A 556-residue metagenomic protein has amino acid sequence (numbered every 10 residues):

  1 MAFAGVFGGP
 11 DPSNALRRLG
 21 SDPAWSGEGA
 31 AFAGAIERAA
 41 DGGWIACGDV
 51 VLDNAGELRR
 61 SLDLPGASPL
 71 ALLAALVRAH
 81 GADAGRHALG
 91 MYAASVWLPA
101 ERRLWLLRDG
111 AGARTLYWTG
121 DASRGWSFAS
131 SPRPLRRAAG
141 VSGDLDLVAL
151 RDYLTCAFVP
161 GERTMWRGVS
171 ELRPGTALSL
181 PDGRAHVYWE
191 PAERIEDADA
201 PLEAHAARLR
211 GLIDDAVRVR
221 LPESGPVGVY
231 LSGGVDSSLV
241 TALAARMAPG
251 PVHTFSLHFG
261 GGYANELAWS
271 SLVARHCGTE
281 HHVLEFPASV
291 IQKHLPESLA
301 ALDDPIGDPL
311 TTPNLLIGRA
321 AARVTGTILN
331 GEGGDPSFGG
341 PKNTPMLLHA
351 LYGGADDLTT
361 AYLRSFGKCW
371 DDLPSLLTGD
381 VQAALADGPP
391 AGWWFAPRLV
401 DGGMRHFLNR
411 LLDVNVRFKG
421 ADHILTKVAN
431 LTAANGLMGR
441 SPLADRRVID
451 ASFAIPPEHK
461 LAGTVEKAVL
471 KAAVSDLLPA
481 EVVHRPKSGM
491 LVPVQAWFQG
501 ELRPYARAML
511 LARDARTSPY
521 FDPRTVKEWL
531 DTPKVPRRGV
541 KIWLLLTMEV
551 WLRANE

Functional and structural regions predicted by a protein language model:
M1-P296, A301-L302, N314, S475-D476 (+6 more regions): Cysteine-centered catalytic environments shared across enzyme families
F3, R137, G168-V169, R173 (+4 more regions): Adenosyl-5′-phosphate
E223-S224, A321-V324: Glycine-rich phosphate-binding loop signature in dinucleotide/nucleotide-binding domains
P296-A300, A322, N343-M346, W497-Q499: Short low-complexity, flexible loop/linker segments enriched in glycine and/or proline with clustered acidic
P305-D308: Acceptor-substrate binding/catalytic loop of class I
L310-L316: Adenylate-forming
T325-P341: Short acidic/histidine-rich active-site segments
F338-L363: A mobile, often basic/glycine-rich helix-loop segment that functions as the active-site lid/recognition loop
